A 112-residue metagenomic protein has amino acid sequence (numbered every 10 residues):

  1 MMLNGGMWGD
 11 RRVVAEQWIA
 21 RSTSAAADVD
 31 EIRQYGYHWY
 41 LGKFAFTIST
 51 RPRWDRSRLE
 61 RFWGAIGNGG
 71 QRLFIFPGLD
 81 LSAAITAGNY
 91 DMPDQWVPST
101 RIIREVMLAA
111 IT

Functional and structural regions predicted by a protein language model:
M1-V14: Bacterial peptidoglycan biogenesis and beta-lactam-recognition machinery
G5, A25, G42, F46 (+2 more regions): Hydrophobic alpha-helical segments
R12-A20, Y35-G36: A solvent-exposed, acidic/Ser-Thr-rich amphipathic alpha-helical stretch
V14, E31, P98-S99: Short acidic-hydrophobic sequence patches enriched in Asp/Glu that either
R21-D30, E105-A110: Short, mixed-charge aromatic SLiMs
S24-S82: Active-site Gly/Thr loop motif
F62-T112: Structured C-terminal helix/loop/strand segments within mature extracytoplasmic catalytic/sensor domains
